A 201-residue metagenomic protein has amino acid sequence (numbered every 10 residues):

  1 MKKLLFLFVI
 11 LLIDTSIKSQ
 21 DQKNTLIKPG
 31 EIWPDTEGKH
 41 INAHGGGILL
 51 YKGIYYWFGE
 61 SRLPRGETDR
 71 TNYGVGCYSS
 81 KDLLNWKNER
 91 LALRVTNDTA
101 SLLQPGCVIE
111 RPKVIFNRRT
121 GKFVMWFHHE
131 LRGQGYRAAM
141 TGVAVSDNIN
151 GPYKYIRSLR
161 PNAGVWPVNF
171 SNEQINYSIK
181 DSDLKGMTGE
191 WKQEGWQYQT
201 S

Functional and structural regions predicted by a protein language model:
M1-Q22: Bacterial Sec-dependent N-terminal signal peptides
S19-S201: Carbohydrate-active catalytic/glycan-binding domains of CAZyme proteins, especially the secreted or lumenal ectodomains
